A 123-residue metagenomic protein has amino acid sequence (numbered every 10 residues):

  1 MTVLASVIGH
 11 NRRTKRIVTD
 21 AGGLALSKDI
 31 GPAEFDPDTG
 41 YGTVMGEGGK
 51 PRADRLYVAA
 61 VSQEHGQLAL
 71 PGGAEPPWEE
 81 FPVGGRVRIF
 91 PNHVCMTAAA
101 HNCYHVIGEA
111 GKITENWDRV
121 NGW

Functional and structural regions predicted by a protein language model:
M1-W123: Active-site anion/phosphate-binding pocket segments in diverse small-molecule metabolic enzymes
